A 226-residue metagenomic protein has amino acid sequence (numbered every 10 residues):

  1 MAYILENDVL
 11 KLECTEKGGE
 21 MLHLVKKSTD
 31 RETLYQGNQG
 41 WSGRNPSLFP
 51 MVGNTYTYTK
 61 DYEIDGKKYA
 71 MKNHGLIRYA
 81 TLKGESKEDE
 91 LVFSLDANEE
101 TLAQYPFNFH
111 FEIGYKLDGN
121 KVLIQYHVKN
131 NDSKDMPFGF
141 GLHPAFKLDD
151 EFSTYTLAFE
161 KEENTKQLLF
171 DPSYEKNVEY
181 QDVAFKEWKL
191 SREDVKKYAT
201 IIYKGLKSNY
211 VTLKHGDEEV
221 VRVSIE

Functional and structural regions predicted by a protein language model:
M1-G53, D61, K68-K72, I201 (+2 more regions): Beta-strand-rich N-terminal accessory domains
Y3, H23-K26, T81-K83, L102-F107 (+3 more regions): A short, polar/proline- and glycine-enriched secondary-structure boundary/capping micro-motif
I4, K11-E13, E90-S94, E112-G114 (+3 more regions): Beta-strand secondary-structure signal
T15-K17, K26-K27, K67, H74 (+6 more regions): Surface loops and adjacent helix of pleckstrin homology
W41-P46, I64-K68, F93-E99, D194-V195: Short Pro/Gly-enriched beta-strand edge/turn motifs at strand-loop
K67-G119: Extended, loop-rich substrate-binding clefts of extracytoplasmic carbohydrate-active enzymes
A97-P144, D149: Acidic, contiguous internal or C-terminal segments within carbohydrate-active enzymes that form a structured patch used
D135, A145-L148, F152-I225: Active-site/ligand-binding surface loops and adjacent short beta/alpha elements that line catalytic pockets across
